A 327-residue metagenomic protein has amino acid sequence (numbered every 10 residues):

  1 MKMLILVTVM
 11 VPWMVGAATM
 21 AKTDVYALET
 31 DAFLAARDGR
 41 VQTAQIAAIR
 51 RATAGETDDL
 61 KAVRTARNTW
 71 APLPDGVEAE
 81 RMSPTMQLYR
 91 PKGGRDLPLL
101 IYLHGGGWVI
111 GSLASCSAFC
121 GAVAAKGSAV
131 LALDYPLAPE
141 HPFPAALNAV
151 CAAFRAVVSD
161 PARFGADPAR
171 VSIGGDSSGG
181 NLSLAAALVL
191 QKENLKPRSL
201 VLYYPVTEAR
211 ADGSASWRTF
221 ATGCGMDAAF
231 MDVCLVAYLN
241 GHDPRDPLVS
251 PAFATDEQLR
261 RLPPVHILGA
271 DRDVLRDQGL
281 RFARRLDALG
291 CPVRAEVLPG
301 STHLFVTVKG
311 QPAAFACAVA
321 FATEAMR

Functional and structural regions predicted by a protein language model:
M1-K2: N-terminal Sec-pathway targeting helices
I5-W13: Bacterial N-terminal signal peptides
P12-M20: N-terminal type II signal-anchor transmembrane helix that functions as the membrane-insertion/stop-transfer segment
T19-R327: Alpha/beta-hydrolase superfamily serine-hydrolase fold, recognizing
